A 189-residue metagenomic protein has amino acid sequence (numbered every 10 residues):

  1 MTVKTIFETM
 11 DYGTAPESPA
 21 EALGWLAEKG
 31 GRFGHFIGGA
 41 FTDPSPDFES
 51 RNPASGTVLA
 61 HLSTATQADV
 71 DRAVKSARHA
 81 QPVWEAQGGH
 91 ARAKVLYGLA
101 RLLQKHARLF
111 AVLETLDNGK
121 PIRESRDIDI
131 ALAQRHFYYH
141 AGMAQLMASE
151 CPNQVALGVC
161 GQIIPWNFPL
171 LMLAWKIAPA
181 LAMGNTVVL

Functional and structural regions predicted by a protein language model:
M1-H61, K94, G98, A131 (+1 more regions): Terminal low-complexity tails and localization/encapsulation signals of metabolic enzymes
W25-A27, W84, F137-Y139, W166 (+1 more regions): Tryptophan-centric aromatic hotspots in well-structured domains and transmembrane helices
L26, H79, G89-A91, V112-L113 (+2 more regions): A short alpha-helix capping/helix-coil boundary motif
I37, V70, V74, V159 (+1 more regions): Hydrophobic aliphatic residue packing
T42, A65, D69, P165-M172: Short secondary-structure boundary/capping elements
T57-M147: Glycine-rich loop-to-alpha-helix module at the N-terminal edge of alpha/beta enzyme cores
G142, L146-L189: Conserved small-residue-rich beta-alpha loop and adjacent elements that most often cradle the phosphate/pyrophosphate
